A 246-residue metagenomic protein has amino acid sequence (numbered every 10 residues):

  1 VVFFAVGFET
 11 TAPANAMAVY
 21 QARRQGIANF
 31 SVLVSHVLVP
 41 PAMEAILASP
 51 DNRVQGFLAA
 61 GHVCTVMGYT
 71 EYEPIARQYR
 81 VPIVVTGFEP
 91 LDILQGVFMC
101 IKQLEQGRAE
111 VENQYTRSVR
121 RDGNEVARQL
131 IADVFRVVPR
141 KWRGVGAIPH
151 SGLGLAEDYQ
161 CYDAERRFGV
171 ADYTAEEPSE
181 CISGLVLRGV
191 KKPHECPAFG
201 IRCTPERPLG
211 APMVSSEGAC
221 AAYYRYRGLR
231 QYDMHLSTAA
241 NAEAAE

Functional and structural regions predicted by a protein language model:
V1-F4, F8-E71: Phosphate/pyrophosphate-binding betaalpha-module
M17-R24, L47-D51, Y72-Q78, M99-Q103 (+3 more regions): Short, solvent-exposed amphipathic alpha-helical segments in soluble enzyme and RNA/protein-processing domains
L33, D51-R120: A conserved active-site cap/scaffold subdomain adjacent to cofactor or substrate pockets
Q95-L185: Internal helical hairpin/lid segments
A171-R230: Cysteine-cluster motifs in flexible loop/terminal segments that predominantly coordinate metals
Y232-H235: C-terminal non-catalytic accessory extensions
T238-E246: Short, low-complexity, charge-dense intrinsically disordered segments
